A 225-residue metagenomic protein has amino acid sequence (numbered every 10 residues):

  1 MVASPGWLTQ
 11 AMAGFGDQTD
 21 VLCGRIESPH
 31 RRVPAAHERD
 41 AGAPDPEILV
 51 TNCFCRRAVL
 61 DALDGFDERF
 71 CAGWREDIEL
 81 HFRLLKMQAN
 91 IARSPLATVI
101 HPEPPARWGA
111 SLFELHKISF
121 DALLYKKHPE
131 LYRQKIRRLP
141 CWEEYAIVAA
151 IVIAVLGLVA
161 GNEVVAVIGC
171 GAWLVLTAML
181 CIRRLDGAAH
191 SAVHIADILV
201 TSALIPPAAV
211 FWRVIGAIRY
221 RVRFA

Functional and structural regions predicted by a protein language model:
M1-A36, N90, P95-T98, P102: Conserved donor NDP-sugar-binding/catalytic core segment of glycosyltransferases
M1-S4, S28, C55, E76 (+1 more regions): Hydrophobic/aromatic residue at the end of a short beta strand that borders the catalytic acidic motif
G6-Q10, E79-R83, F120-L123, A209 (+1 more regions): Alpha-helical elements of Rossmann-like donor-binding domains used by nucleotide-donor carbohydrate transfer enzymes
E38-P44: Short, P/G- and charge-enriched loop/turn segments at secondary-structure junctions
L49-D64: Conserved nucleotide-sugar donor-binding and metal-coordinating catalytic region shared by glycosyltransferases
D67, A72, E76-R133: Catalytic donor/gating beta->alpha subdomain of glycosyltransferases that bind UDP-sugars
E103, R107-A166, H190-A196: Basic/Trp-rich segment in TM-proximal cytosolic loops or flexible interdomain/linker regions
A146-Y220: Membrane-embedded multi-pass helical conduit in multi-pass membrane proteins, especially envelope-biosynthetic
